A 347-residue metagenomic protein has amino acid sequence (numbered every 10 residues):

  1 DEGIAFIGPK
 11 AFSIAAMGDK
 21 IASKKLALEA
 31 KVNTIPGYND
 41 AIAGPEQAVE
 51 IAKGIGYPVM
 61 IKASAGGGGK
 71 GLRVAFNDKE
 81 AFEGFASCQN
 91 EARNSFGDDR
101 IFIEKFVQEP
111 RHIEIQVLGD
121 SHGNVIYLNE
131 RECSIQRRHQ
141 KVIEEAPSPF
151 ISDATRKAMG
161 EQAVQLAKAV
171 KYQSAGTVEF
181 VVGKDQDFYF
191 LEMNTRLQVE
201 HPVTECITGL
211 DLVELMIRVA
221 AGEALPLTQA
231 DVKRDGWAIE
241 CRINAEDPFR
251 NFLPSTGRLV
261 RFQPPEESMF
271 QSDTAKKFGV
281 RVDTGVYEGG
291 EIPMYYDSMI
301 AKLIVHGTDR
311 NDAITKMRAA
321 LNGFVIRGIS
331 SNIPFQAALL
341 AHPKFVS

Functional and structural regions predicted by a protein language model:
D1-V178, V182-H201: N-terminal beta-alpha lobe that positions the nucleotide/phosphoryl donor in ATP/NTP-coupled carboxylate activation
A163, P202-S347: Catalytic cores of soluble metabolic enzymes centered on carboxylation/carboxyl-transfer
